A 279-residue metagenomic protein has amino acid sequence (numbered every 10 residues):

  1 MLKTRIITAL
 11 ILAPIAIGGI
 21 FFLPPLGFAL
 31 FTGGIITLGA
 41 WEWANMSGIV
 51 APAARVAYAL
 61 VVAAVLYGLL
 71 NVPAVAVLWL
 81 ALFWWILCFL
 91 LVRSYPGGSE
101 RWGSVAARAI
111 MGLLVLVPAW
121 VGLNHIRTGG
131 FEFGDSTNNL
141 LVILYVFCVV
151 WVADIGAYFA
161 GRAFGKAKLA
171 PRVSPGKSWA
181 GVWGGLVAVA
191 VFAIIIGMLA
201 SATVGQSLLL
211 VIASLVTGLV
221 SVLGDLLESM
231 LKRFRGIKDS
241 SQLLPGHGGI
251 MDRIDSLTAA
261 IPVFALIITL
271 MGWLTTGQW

Functional and structural regions predicted by a protein language model:
L2-L215: Membrane-embedded alpha-helical bundles of polytopic integral membrane proteins
I6, W43, I155, L226-S229 (+1 more regions): Generic detector of well-ordered alpha-helical packing
G176-W183, Q242-T258: Divalent-cation-assisted or electrostatically stabilized phosphate/pyrophosphate-binding catalytic cores
V216-G224, L231, H247-I254: Alpha-helical membrane segments and immediately flanking helix-loop junctions that form or couple to the substrate/ion
L227-L243: Interfacial helix-loop-helix junctions of multi-pass membrane proteins
R253-T269: Final/C-terminal transmembrane alpha-helix of multipass membrane proteins
L266-W279: Juxtamembrane boundary at the C-terminal end of a transmembrane helix
